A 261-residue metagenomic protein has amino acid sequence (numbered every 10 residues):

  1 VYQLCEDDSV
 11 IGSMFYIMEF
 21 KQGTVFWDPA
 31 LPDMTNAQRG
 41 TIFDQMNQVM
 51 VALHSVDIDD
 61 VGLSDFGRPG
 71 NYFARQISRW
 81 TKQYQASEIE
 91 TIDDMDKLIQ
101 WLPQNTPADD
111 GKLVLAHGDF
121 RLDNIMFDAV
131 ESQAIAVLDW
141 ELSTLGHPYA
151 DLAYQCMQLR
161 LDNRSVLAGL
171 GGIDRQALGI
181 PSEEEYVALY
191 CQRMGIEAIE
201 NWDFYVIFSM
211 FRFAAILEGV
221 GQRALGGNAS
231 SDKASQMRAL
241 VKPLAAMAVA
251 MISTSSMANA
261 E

Functional and structural regions predicted by a protein language model:
V1-L115, D128-E131: ATP-binding pocket architecture of kinase catalytic cores
N36-F43, G172-L178, S235-R238: A short acidic, glycine-rich active-site loop that binds or catalyzes chemistry on phosphate/adenosine moieties
G67-R68, E197-S209: All-alpha amphipathic helical-bundle segments outside canonical DNA-binding/catalytic cores that form hydrophobic
L115-H117, L122: Catalytic-loop of the protein kinase fold
N124-A136: Conserved protein kinase catalytic/activation segment
L138-S143: Activation of the activation-loop gatekeeper triad in protein kinase-fold domains
A150-M194, F208-G227, M251: Active-site activation/catalytic loop segments of kinase-like enzymes and analogous catalytic loops in related
A215, G219-E261: Regulatory N- and C-terminal appendages and interdomain linkers associated with kinase/kinase-like NTP transferase
